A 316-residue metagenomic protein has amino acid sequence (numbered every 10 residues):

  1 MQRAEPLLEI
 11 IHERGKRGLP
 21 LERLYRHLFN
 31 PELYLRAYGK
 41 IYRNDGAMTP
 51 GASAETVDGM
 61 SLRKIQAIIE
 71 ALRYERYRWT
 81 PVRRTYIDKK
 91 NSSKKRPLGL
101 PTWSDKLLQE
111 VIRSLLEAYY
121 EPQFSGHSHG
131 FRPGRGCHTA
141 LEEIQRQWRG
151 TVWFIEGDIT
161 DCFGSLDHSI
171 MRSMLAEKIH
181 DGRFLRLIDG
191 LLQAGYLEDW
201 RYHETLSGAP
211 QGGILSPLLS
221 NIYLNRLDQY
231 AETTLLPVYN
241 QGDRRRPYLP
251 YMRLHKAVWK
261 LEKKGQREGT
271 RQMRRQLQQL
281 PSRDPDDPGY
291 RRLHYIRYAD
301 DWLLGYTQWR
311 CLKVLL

Functional and structural regions predicted by a protein language model:
M1-L316: Non-catalytic terminal/accessory segments
